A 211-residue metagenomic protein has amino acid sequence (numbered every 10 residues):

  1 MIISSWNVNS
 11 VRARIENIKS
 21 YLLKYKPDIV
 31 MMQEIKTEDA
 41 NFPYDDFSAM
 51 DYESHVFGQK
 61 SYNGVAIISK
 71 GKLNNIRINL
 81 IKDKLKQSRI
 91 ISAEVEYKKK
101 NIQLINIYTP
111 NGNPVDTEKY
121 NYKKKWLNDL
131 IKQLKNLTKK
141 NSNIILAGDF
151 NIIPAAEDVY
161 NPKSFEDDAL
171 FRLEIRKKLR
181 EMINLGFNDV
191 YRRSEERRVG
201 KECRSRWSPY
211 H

Functional and structural regions predicted by a protein language model:
M1-E53, Y62-V65, P154, M182: N-terminal, active-site-proximal structural segment of metallo-dependent hydrolase catalytic domains
M1-S10, N101-D116, A147: Active-site-proximal beta-strand elements of phosphoester/diester hydrolases
N9, K36, Y108-P110, N151-I153 (+2 more regions): Catalytic metal-binding/acid-base residues of hydrolase active sites
S20-L22, I90-K99, D129-S142: Short amphipathic alpha-helices and their capping/turn segments at secondary-structure boundaries
I35-E38, F42-P114: Structured beta-strand-rich core segments of catalytic domains in phosphoester-bond hydrolases
M50, W126-K201: Metal-dependent phosphoesterases centered on the DNase I-like endonuclease/exonuclease/phosphatase
I81, T109-L127, K163-D168: Surface-exposed cleft-lining segments at the edges of enzyme active sites
G200-H211: Short "domain-exit" segments at the C-terminal end of structured domains
